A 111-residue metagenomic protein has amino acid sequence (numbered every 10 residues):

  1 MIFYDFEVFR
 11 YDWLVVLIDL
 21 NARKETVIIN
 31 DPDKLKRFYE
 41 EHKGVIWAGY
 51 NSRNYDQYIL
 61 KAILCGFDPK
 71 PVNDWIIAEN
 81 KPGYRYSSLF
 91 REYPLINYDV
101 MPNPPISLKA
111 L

Functional and structural regions predicted by a protein language model:
M1, I46, L95: Hydrophobic "anchor" residues on beta-strands that sit immediately upstream of conserved functional sites
M1-D19: Gly/Thr-rich phosphate-binding beta-strand-loop-beta motif of the actin/hexokinase/Hsp70
Y4, Y50, Y98: Active-site flanking residues adjacent to catalytic metal/cofactor-binding acidic residues
W13, R53-L111: Metal-dependent phosphoesterase core characteristic of DEDDh/y 3'-5' exonuclease domains
L20, E40-E41, A62-F67: Short, surface-exposed basic-aromatic patches at helix termini and helix-loop junctions that form
A22-Y39: Nucleic-acid-processing active sites and adjacent nucleic-acid-binding tracks, predominantly divalent metal-dependent
Y39-G44, F90-E92: Flexible, charged surface loops at secondary-structure boundaries
V45-R53: Acidic beta-strand-to-loop metal/phosphate-binding motif
